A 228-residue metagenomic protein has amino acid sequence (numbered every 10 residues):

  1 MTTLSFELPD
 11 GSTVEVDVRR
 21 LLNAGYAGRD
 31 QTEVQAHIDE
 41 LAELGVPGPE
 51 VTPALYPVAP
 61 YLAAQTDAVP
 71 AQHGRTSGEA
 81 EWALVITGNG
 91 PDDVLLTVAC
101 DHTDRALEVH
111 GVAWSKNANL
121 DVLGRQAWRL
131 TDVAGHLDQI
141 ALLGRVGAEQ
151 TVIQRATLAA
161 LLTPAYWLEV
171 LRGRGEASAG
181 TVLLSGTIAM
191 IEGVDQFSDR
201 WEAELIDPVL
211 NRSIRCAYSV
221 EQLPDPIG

Functional and structural regions predicted by a protein language model:
M1-V182, A189-G228: Catalytic-core "active-site belt" of small-molecule-metabolizing enzymes, emphasizing His/Asp/Glu-rich regions
